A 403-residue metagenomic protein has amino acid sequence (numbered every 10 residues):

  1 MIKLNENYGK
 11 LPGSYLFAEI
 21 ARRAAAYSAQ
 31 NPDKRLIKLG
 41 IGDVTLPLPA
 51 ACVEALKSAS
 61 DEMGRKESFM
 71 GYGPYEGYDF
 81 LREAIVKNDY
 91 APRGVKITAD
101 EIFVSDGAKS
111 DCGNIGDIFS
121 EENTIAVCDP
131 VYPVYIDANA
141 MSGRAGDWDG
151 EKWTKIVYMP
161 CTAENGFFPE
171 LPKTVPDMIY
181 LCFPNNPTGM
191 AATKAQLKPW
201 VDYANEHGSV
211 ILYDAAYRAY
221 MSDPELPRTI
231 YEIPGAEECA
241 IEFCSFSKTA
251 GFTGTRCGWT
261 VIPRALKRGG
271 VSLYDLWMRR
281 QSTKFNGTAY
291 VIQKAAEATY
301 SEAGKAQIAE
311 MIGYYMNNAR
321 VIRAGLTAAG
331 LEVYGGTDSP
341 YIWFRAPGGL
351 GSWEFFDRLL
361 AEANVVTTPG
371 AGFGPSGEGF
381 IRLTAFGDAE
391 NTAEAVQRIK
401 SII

Functional and structural regions predicted by a protein language model:
I2-D106, T299-A303, I403: N-terminal small-domain helix-loop-helix segment of the aminotransferase-like
N31, E206-H207, A329, A363: Helix C-cap/helix->beta junction micro-motif
R65-Y203, R218-I233, E237: Conserved core of the PLP fold type I
K87, A91, V95, A126 (+3 more regions): PLP-dependent enzyme catalytic core of the Aspartate aminotransferase-like
D149, E232-G313, R320-A324, I403: Conserved core segment of the aminotransferase class I/II
Q293, E297, I312-R323, V333-A346 (+1 more regions): Conserved glycine-rich beta-strand-loop-beta hairpin in the small C-terminal domain of fold type I
